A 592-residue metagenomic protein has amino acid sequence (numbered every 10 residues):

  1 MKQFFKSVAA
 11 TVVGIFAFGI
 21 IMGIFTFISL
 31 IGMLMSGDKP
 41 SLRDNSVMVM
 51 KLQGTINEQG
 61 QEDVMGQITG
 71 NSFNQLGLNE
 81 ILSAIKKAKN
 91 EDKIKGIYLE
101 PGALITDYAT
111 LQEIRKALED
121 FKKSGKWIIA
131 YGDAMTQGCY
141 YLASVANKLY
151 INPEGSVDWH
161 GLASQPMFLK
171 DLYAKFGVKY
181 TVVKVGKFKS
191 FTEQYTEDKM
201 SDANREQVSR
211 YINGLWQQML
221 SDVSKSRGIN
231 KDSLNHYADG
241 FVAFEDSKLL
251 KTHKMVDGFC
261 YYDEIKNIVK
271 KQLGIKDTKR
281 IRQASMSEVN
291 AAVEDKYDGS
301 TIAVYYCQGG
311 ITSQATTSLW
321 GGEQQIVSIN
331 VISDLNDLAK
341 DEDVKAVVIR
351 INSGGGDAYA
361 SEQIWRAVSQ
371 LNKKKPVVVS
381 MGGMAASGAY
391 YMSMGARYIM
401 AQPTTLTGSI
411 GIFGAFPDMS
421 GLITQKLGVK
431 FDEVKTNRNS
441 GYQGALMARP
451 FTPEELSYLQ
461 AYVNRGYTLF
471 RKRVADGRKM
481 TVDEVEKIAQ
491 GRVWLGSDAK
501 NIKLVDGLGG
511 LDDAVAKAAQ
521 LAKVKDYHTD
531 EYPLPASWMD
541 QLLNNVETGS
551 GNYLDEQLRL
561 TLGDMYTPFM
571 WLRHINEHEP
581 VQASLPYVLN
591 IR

Functional and structural regions predicted by a protein language model:
Q3-V47, E58, N90, K95 (+4 more regions): Flexible, low-complexity junctional segments that flank or bridge functional domains
K39, S46-P166, D295-L422: Cleft-lining beta-strand/loop regions that shape enzyme active-site pockets
P166, K170-I268, V377, S420-I502 (+3 more regions): Charged, glycine-interspersed solvent-exposed loop segments at helix/strand-loop junctions that cap or gate access
L172-V185, G274-K296, F413, P417 (+4 more regions): Surface-exposed, non-catalytic interaction/assembly patches
K225-S226, D257-T301, R471-G477, D506-E547: C-terminal long alpha-helix characteristic of the crotonase
G299-E342, L534-R592: Intrinsic disorder and flexible/low-complexity segments
Y306-G309, I351-S353, M381-G383, P403-T405 (+8 more regions): Active-site proximal loops enriched in glycine and acidic residues that flank catalytic Cys/His/Asp and coordinate
A358-Q363, D498-N501, Q541-V546: Short glycine/threonine-rich loop-to-helix capping motif typified by GTGT followed within a few residues by an Asp-Pro
